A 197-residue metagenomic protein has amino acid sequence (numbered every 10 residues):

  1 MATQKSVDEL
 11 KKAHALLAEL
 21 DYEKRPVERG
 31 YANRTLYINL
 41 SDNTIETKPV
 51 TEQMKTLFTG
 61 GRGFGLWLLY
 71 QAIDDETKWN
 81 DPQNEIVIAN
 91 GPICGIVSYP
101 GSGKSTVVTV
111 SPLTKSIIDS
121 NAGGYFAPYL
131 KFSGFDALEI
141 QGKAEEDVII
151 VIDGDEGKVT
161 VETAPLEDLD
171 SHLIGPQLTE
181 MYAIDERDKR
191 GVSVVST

Functional and structural regions predicted by a protein language model:
M1-T197: N-terminal export/ancillary region detector
